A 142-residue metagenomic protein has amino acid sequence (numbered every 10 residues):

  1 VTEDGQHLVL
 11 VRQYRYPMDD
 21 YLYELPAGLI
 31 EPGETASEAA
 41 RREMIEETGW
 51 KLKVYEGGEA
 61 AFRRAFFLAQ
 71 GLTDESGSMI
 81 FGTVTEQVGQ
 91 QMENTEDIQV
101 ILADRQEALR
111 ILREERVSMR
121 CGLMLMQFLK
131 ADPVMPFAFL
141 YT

Functional and structural regions predicted by a protein language model:
V1-D4, G82-V84: Active-site beta-strand termini and strand-to-loop segments that position acidic
T2-R42, E46: Conserved Nudix-box catalytic region and its N-terminal flanking loop in Nudix hydrolases and closely related
G5, D97-I98, P133: Short linear motifs in intrinsically disordered/low-complexity regions
G28-R120, F139-T142: Unchanged
C121-T142: Short, amphipathic C-terminal "tail helix"
